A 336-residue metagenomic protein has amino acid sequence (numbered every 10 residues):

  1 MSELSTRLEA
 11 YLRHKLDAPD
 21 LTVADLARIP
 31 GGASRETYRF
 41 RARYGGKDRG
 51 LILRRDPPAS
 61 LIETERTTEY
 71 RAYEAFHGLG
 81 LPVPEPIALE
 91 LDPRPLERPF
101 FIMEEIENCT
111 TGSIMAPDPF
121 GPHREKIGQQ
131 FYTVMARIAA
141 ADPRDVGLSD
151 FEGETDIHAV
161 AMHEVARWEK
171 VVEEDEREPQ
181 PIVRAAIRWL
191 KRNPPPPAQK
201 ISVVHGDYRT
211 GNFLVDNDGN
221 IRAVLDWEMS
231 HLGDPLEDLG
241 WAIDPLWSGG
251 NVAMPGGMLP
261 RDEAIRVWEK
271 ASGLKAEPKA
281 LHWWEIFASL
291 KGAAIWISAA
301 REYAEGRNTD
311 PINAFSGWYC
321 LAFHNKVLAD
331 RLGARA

Functional and structural regions predicted by a protein language model:
M1-D20: Juxta-kinase regulatory segment immediately upstream of eukaryotic protein kinase catalytic domains
L21-A27: Conserved N-terminal boundary motif of the eukaryotic protein kinase catalytic domain
A27-A185, W189, N193-K200, G219: ATP-binding pocket architecture of kinase catalytic cores
V203-H205, T210: Catalytic-loop of the protein kinase fold
L225-S230: Activation of the activation-loop gatekeeper triad in protein kinase-fold domains
L236-G273, F287-G306: Active-site activation/catalytic loop segments of kinase-like enzymes and analogous catalytic loops in related
A294-A336: Helical subdomain adjoining the active site within ATP-dependent kinase catalytic cores
